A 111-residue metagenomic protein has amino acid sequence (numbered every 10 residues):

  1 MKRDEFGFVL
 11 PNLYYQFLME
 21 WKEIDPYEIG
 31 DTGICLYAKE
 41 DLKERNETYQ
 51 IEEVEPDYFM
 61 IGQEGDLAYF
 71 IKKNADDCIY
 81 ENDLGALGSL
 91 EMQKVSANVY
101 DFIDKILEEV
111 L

Functional and structural regions predicted by a protein language model:
M1-F70, E109-V110: A surface-exposed partner-binding patch
D66-L67, G85-L87: Short acidic/polar capping segments at secondary-structure boundaries
K73-D76: Short acidic-glycine loop/turn motifs at beta-strand connectors
E81-D83: Short, compact, well-ordered microdomains
L87-E109: Compact, glycine/acidic-enriched structural inserts
